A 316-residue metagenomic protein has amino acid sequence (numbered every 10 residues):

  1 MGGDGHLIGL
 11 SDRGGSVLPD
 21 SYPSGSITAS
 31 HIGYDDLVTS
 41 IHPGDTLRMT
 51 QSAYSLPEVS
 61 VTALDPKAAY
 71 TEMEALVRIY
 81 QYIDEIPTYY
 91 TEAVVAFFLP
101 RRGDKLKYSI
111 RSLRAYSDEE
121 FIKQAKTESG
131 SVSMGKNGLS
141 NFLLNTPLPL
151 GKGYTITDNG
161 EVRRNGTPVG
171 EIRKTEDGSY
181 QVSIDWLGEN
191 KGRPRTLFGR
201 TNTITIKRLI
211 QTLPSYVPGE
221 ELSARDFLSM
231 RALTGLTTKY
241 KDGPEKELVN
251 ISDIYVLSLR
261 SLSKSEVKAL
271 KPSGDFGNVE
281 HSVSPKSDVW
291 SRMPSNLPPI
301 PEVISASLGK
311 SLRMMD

Functional and structural regions predicted by a protein language model:
G2-G14: Short, acidic Ser/Thr/Gly-rich low-complexity loop/linker segments typical of extracellular and cell-surface proteins
D4, T28-S40: A short, solvent-exposed loop/turn motif at the edges and junctions of modular extracellular/periplasmic domains
G9, V38-I41, L47: Generic detection of short hydrophobic beta-strand segments and adjacent strand-loop junctions
G15-V17, D45: Short strand-edge motifs at loop-to-beta-strand transitions and within beta-strands of extracellular beta-rich domains
L18-S26: Short Pro-Gly-centered beta-turn/loop motif in secreted/extracellular proteins
S24, G44, Y54-L56: Extracytoplasmic
R48-D316: Surface-exposed, low-complexity/disordered segments and acidic/polar micro-motifs at processing/linker regions
